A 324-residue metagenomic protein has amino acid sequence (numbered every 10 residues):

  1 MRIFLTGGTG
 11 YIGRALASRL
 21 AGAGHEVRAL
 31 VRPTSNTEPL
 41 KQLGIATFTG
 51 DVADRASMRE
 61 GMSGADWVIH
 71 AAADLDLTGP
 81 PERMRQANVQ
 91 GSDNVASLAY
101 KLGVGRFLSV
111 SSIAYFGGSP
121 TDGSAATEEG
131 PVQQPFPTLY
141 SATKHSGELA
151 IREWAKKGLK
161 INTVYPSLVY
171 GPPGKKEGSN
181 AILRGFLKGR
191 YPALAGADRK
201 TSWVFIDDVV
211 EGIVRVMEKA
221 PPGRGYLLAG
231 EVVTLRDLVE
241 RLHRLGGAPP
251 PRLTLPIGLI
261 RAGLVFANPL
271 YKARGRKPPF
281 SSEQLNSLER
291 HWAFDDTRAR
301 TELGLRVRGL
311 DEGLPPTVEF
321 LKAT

Functional and structural regions predicted by a protein language model:
I3-A23: N-terminal Rossmann NAD(P)H-binding glycine-rich loop of SDR-like oxidoreductase domains
T34-K41, I45-Q90, L98: NAD(P)H-binding glycine-rich loop region in Rossmannoid oxidoreductase-like domains and their noncatalytic homologs
R83-V89, A126, F136-E148, L168 (+2 more regions): Short-chain dehydrogenase/reductase
Q90-L139: Conserved Rossmann-fold NAD(P)-dependent oxidoreductase catalytic core, especially the SDR/UDP-sugar
S111, E148-P172: Conserved beta-loop-beta element that borders a ligand/cofactor-binding pocket
P131-P135, R184-V204, D208, G212: A conserved pocket-lining segment of Rossmann-fold NAD(P)-dependent short-chain dehydrogenase/reductase
G212-P279, T301, G309-D311, P315-T324: Mid/C-terminal beta-alpha module of Rossmann-like enzyme folds, strongest in SDR-family dehydrogenases/epimerases
